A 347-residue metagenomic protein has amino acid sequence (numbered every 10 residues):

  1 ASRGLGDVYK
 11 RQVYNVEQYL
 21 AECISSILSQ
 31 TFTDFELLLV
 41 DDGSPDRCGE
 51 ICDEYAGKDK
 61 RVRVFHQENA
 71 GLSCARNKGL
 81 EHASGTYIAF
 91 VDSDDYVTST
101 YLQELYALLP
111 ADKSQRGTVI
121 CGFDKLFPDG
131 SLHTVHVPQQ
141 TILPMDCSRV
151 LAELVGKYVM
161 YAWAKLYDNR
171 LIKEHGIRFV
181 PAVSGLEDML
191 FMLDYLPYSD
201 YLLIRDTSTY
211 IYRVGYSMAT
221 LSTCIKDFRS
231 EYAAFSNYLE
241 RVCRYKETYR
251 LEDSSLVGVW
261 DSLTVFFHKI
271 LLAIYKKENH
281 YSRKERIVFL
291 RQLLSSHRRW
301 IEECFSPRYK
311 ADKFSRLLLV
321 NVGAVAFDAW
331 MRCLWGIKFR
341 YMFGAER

Functional and structural regions predicted by a protein language model:
A1-Y9: Single conserved hydrophobic/aromatic residue that forms the stacking wall/gate of nucleotide- or nucleobase-binding
N15-S29: Short, well-formed alpha-helical segments that are part of the catalytic scaffolds of diverse glycosyltransferases
Y19-A21, D46-E54, Y96, T100: Acidic helix N-cap motif at the loop->helix transition within catalytic regions of sugar-transfer enzymes
S26, D41-E50, D92: A conserved acidic beta->alpha catalytic loop
Q67-A83: Glycine-rich, basic loop-to-helix element that forms the pyrophosphate-binding segment of sugar-nucleotide handling
L72, S93-R205, T209-S230, R250: Donor-binding/catalytic cores of nucleotide-activated saccharide and glycerol-phosphate transferases/polymerases
I88: Short aromatic/hydrophobic "clamp" motif used to bind/position activated sugar donors
Y275-R347: Membrane-interface aromatic/basic loop that binds lipid-linked glycans or pyrophosphate carriers, typified by
